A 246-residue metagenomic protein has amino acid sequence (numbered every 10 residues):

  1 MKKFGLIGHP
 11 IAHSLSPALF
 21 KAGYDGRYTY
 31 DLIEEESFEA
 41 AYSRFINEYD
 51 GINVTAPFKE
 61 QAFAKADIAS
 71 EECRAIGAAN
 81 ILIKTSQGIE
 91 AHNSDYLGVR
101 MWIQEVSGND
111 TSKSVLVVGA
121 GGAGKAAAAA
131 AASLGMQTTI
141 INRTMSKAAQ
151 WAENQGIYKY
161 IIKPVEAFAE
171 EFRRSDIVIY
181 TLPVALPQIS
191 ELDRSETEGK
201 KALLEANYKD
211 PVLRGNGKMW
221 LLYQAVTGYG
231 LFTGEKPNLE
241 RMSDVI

Functional and structural regions predicted by a protein language model:
K2-V106, D210: Phosphate/diphosphate ligand-binding glycine-rich loop within oxidoreductases
G8, A91-Y96, I103-S107, T111-S133 (+1 more regions): Glycine-rich adenosine-cofactor-binding loop
A12-S14, Q61, M145-Q150, A185-S190 (+1 more regions): Short, charged/polar "capping" segments at the starts of alpha-helices and the immediately preceding loops
L82-T85, M136, E198-K201: A short helix->loop->beta-strand "cap" motif at the edges of active sites that frequently abuts
L134-Q155: NAD(P)-binding Rossmann-fold cofactor-contacting core
G156-L221: Rossmann-like adenosine-cofactor binding region
A202-I246: Adenosine-phosphate binding glycine-rich loop
